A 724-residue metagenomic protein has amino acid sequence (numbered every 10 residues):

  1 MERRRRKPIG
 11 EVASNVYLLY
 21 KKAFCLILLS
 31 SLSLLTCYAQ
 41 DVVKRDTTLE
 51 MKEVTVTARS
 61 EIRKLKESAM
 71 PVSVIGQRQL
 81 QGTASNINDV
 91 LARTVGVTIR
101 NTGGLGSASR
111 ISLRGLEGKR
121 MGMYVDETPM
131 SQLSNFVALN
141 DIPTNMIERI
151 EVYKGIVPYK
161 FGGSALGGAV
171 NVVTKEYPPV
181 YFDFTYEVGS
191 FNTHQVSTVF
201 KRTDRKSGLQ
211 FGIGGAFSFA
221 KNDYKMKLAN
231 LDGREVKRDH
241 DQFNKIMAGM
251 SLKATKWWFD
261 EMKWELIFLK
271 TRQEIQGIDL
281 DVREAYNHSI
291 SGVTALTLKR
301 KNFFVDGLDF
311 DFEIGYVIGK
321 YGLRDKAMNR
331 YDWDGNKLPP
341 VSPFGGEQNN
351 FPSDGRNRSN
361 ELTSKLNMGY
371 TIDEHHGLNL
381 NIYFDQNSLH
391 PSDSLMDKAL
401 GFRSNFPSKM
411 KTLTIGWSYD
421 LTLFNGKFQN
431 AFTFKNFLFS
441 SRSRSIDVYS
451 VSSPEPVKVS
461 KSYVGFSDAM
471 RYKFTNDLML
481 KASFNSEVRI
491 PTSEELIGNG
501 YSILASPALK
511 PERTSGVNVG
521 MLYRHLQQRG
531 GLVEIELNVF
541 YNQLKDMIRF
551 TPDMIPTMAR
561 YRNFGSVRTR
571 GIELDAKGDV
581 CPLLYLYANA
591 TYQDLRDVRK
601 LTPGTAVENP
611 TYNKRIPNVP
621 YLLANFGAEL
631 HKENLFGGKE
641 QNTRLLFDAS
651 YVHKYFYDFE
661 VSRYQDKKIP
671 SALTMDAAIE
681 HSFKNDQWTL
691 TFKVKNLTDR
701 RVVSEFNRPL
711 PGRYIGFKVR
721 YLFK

Functional and structural regions predicted by a protein language model:
E50-Q81, R110: N-terminal periplasmic "start-of-domain" segments of outer-membrane beta-barrel proteins
V72, N88-P129: Extracytoplasmic beta-strand/coil segments of soluble accessory domains associated with Gram-negative outer-membrane
T128-K154: Short acidic/polar hinge/loop motifs at secondary-structure boundaries that mediate gating or recognition
T144-Y181: A beta-strand signature from Gram-negative outer-membrane beta-barrel systems, especially the internal plug domain
P179, E187, R205-A285: Periplasmic-side early beta-strands and strand-to-turn transitions of outer-membrane beta-barrels
T255-K270, S289-S450, E455-M479, S483-N485 (+3 more regions): Face-selective signature of the C-terminal outer-membrane beta-barrel domain
K473, K481-N485, E512-R570, T591 (+1 more regions): Membrane-embedded beta-barrel scaffold of Gram-negative outer-membrane proteins
E534-Q543, R562-F656: Gram-negative outer-membrane beta-barrel transporters
